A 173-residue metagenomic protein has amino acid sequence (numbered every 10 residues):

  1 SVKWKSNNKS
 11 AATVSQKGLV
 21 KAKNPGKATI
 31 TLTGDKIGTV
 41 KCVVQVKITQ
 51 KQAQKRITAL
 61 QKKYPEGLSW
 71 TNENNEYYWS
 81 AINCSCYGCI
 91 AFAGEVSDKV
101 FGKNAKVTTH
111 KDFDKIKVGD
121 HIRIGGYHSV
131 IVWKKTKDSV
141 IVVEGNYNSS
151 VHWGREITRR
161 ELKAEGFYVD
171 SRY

Functional and structural regions predicted by a protein language model:
S1-I48: Extracytoplasmic soluble-region selector
W4, I30, G119-I122, V130 (+1 more regions): Residue-level preference for non-acidic, small/hydrophobic
L19, T39-V43, S129, W153-E161: Well-ordered beta-strand positions in beta-sheet-rich domains
A22-K27, V118, E144-N148: Secondary-structure transition/turn motif
G34, V46-I48, G126, T136 (+1 more regions): A mature extracytoplasmic/lumenal domain signature
T49-K55, R155: Terminal targeting/leader modules
A53-H128, K134: Secreted/periplasmic proteins that engage bacterial cell-wall peptidoglycan
W133-Y173: Aromatic- and glycine-rich peptidoglycan recognition patches
